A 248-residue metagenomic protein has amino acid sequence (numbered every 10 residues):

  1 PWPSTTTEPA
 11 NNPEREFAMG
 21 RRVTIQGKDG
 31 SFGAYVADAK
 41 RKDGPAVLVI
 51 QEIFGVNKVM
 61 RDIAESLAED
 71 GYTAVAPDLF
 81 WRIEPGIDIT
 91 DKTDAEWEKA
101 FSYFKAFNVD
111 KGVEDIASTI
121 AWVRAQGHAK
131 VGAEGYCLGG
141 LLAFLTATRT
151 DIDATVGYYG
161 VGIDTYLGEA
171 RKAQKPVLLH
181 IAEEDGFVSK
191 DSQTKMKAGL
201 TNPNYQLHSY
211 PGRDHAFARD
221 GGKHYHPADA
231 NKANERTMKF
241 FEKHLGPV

Functional and structural regions predicted by a protein language model:
P3, E8-V248: N-terminal cap/leader regions of alpha/beta-hydrolase-fold enzymes, predominantly small-molecule hydrolases
